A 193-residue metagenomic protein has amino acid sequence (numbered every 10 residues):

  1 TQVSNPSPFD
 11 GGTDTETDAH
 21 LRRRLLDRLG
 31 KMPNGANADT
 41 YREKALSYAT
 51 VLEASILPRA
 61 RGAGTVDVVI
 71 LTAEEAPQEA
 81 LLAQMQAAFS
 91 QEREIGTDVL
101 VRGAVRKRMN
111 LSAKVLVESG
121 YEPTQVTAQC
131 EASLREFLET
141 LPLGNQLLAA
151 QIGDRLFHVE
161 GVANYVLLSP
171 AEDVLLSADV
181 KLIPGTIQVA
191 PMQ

Functional and structural regions predicted by a protein language model:
T1-G30, G35: Catalytic P-loop NTP-binding/switch module of NTPases
T1-P8, Q86, K181-M192: Beta-strand/loop-dominated core regions that host nucleotide or nucleotide-derived cofactor-binding catalytic loops
Q2-V3, A54, Y165: Generic structural motif
V3, L116, E160: Polar, enzyme-active/binding microenvironments
S4, E16, E94, P142 (+1 more regions): Residue-level signal for pocket-adjacent positions within structured domains
G30-N145, Q193: Carbohydrate-recognition loop of C-type lectin domains
V126-Q193: An aromatic-glycine-centered, glycine-rich loop/turn in mixed alpha/beta architecture
